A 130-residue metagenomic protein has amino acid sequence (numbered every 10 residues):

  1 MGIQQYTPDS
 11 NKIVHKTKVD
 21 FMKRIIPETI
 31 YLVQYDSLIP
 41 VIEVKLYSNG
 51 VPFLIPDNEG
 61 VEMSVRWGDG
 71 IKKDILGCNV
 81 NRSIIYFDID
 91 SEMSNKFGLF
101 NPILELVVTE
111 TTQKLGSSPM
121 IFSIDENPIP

Functional and structural regions predicted by a protein language model:
M1-P130: Contiguous segments within soluble domain cores/interaction surfaces
